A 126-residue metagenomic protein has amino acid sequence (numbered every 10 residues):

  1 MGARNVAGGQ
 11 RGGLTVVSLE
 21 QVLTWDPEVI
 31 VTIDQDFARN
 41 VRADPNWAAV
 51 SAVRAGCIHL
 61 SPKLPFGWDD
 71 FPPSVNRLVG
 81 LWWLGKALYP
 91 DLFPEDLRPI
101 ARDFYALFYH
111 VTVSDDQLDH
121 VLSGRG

Functional and structural regions predicted by a protein language model:
M1-R77, W82, D91-G126: Binding-cleft/active-site segments that stabilize strongly anionic ligands or cofactors
G85: Periplasmic solute-binding protein
